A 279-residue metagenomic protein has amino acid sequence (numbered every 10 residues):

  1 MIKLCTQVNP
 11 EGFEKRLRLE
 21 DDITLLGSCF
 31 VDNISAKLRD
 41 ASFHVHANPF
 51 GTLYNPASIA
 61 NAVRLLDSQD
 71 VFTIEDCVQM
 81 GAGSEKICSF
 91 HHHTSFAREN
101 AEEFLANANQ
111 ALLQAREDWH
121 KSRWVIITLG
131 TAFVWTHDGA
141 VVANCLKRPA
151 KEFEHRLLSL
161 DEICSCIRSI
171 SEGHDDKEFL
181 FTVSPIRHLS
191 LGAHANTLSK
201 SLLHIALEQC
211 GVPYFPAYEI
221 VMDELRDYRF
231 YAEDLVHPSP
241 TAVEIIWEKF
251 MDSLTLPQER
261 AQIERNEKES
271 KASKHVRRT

Functional and structural regions predicted by a protein language model:
M1-T279: Extracellular glycan-modifying ectodomains
